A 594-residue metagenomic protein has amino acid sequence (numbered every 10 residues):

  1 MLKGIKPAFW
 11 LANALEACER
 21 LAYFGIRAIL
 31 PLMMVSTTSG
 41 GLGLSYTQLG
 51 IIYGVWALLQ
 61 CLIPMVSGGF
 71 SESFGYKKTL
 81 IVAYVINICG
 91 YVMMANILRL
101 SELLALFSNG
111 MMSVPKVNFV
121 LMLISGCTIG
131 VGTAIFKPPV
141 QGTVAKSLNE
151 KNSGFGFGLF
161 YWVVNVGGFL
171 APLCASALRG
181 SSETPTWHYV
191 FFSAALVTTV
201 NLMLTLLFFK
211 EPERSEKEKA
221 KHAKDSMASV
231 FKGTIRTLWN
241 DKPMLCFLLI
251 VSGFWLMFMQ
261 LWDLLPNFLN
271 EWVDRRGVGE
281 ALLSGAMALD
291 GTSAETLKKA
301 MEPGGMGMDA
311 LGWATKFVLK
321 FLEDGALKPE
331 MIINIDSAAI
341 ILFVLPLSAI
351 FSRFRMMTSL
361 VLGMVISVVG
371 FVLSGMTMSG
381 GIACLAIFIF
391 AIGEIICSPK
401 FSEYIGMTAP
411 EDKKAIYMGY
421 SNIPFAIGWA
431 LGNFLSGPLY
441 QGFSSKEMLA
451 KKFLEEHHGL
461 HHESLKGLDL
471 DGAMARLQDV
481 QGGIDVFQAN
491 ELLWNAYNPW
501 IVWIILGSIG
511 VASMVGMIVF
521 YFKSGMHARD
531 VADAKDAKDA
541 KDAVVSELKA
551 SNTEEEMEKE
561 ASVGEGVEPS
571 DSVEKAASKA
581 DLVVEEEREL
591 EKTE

Functional and structural regions predicted by a protein language model:
M1-K6, E216-F247, A281: Juxtamembrane intracellular "pre-TM" segments in multi-pass secondary transporters
A28-Q48, D263-L327: Short amphipathic helix-loop junctions that connect adjacent transmembrane helices in Major Facilitator Superfamily/SLC
I51-G69, N334-L347: Central cavity-lining transmembrane alpha-helices of secondary-active solute carriers, predominantly the Major
V85-P115, V365-M378: C-terminal ends and interior cores of transmembrane alpha-helices in multi-pass membrane transporters/permeases
I135-L148, I396-P410: Intracellular juxtamembrane helix-capping segments at the cytosolic ends of symmetry-related transmembrane helices
G154-R179, V197-T198, S421-S436: Glycine-rich segments within core transmembrane alpha-helices of 12-TM secondary carriers
H188-L207, W500-V519: Symmetry-related core transmembrane helices of the 12-TM Major Facilitator Superfamily/SLC fold
